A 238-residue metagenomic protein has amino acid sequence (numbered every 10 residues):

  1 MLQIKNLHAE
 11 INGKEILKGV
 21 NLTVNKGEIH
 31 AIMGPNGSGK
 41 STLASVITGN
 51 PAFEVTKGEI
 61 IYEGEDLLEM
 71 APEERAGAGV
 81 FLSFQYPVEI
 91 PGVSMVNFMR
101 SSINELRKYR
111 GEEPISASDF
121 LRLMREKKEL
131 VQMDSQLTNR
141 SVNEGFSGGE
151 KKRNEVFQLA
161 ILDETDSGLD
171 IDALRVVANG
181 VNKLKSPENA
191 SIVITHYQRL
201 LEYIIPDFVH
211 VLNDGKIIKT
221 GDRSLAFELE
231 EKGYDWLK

Functional and structural regions predicted by a protein language model:
L2-I4, L17: Conserved structural motif at the start of ABC-family nucleotide-binding domains
K14-E15, E74, R175: Short coil-to-beta microelement around the adenine-binding A-loop and adjacent beta1/P-loop entry of ABC ATPase
V24-K26: Conserved hydrophobic segment flanking the Walker A/P-loop of ABC-type ATPase nucleotide-binding domains
M33-P35: The feature captures the beta-strand-to-loop junction immediately N-terminal to the Walker
E59-R75, N143: ABC ATPase NBD Q-loop/coupling interface
V88-L159: ABC-family P-loop ATPase nucleotide-binding domains
E164-D166, D172: Walker B catalytic motif
F208, L212, K216-K238: Conserved beta-strand-loop-alpha-helix hinge in the C-terminal portion of ABC ATPase nucleotide-binding domains
